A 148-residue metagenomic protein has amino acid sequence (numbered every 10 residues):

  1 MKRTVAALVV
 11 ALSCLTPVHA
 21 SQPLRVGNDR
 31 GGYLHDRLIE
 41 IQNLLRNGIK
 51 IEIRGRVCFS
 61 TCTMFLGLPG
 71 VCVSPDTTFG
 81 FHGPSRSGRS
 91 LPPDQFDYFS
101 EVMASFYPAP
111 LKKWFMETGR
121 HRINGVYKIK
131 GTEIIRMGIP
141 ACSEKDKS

Functional and structural regions predicted by a protein language model:
M1-A6: Bacterial N-terminal signal peptides that target proteins for export
A7-C14: Bacterial N-terminal signal peptides
A11, L66-L68, E101: Intrinsically disordered, low-complexity boundary segments flanking structured domains
L15-S21: Sec/Tat signal peptide C-region and signal peptidase I cleavage site
S21-S87: Cleft-lining beta-strand/loop regions that shape enzyme active-site pockets
R25, I39-E52, S90-S148: Charged, glycine-interspersed solvent-exposed loop segments at helix/strand-loop junctions that cap or gate access
